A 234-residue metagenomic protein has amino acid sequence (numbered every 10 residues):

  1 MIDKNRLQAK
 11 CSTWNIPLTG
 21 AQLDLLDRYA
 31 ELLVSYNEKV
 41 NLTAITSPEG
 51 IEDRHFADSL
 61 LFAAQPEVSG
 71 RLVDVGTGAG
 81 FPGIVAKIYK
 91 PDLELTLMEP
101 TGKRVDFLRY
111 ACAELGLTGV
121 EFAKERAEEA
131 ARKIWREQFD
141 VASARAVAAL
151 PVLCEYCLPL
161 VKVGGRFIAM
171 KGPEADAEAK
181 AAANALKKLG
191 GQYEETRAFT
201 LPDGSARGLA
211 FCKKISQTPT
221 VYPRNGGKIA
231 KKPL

Functional and structural regions predicted by a protein language model:
I2-V73, K103-V120, N225: Class I SAM-dependent transferase core
G20, T46, K124-R126, E195-R197: Short loop/edge segments at beta-strand edges and connector loops that shape dinucleotide/nucleotide cofactor-binding
L60-A148, C154-E155: Conserved SAM/SAH cofactor-binding pocket of Class I
K90, V161-V163: Helix-to-beta-strand junctions that scaffold the AdoMet/dcAdoMet cofactor pocket in Class I SAM-dependent enzymes
R104-D106, A175, A179: Short alpha-helix immediately C-terminal to the canonical SAM-binding loop
E128, G172-D176, T200: Short "lid" loop at the C-terminus of a central beta-strand within the Rossmann-like core of SAM-dependent
G164-E174: Conserved beta-strand signature within the Rossmann-like core of class I S-adenosyl-L-methionine
K180-L234: SAM/dcSAM-binding transferase cores
